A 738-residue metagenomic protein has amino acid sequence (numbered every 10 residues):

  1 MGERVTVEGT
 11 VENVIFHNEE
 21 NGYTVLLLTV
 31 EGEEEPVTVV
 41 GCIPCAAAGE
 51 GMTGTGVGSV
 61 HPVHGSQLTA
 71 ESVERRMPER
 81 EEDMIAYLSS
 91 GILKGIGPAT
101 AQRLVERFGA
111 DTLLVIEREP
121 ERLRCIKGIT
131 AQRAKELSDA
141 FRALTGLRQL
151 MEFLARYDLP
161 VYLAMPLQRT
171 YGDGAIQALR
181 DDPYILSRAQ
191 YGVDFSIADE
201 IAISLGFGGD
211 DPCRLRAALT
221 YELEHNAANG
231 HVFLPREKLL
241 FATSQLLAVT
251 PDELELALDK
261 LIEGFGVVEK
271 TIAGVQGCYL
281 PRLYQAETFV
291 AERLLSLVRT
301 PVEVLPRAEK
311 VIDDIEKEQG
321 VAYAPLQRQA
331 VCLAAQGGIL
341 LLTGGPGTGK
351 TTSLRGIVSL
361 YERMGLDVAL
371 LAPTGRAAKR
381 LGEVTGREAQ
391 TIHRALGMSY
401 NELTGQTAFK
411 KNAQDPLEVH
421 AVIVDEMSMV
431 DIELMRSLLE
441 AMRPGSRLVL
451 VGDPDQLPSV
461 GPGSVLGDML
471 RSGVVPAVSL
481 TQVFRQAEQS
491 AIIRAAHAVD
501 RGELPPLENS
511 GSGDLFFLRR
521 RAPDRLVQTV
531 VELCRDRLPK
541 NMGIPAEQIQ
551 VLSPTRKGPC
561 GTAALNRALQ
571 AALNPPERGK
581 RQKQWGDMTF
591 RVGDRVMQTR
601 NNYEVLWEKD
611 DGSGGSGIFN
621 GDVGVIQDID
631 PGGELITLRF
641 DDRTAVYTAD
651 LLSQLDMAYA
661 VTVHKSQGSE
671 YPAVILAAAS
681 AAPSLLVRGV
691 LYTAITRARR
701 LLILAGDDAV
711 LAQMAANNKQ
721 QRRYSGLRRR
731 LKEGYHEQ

Functional and structural regions predicted by a protein language model:
M1-K310, Q738: Accessory, non-ATPase domains that flank or precede helicase/AAA+ motor cores in DNA-metabolism machines
V14, G54-G56, Q598, I626-I629 (+1 more regions): A generic structural signal for residues embedded in beta-strands
A46-A48, P416, M442, F590 (+1 more regions): Short, well-ordered loop/turn sites that connect or cap secondary structure elements
G49-G51, G593, G621: Loop/turn positions that initiate beta-strands
F233, R328-V331, Q336-S512: ASCE P-loop NTPase helicase motor core
K310-G338: Conserved pre-motif I regulatory segment
P454-S616, Q627: Conserved helicase motor core of P-loop NTPases
R501, S613, N620-Q738: C-terminal accessory regions
